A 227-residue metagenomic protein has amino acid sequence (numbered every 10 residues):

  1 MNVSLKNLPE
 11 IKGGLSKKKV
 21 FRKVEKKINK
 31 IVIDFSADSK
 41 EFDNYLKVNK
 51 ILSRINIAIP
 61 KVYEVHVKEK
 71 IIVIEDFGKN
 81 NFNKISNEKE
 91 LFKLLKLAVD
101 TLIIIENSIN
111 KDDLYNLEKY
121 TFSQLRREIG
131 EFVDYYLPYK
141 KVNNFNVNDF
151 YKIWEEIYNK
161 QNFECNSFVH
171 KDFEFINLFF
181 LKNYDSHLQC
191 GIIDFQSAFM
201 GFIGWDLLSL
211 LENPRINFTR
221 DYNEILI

Functional and structural regions predicted by a protein language model:
M1, K111-K119, S123-Q124, E128-H170 (+1 more regions): An alpha-helical support segment within catalytic cores of ATP-dependent transferases
M1-E10: Juxta-kinase regulatory segment immediately upstream of eukaryotic protein kinase catalytic domains
K12, F21-R127, P138, N162-F163: ATP-binding pocket architecture of kinase catalytic cores
K18-V24, I105-E106, E155-W205, N217-F218: Active-site acidic catalytic loop and adjacent metal/ATP-binding pocket of ATP-dependent phosphoryl transfer enzymes
F122, R126, F175, F180 (+2 more regions): Glycan-recognition and catalytic cores of secretory/periplasmic carbohydrate-active enzymes
G130-K140, I203-I227: Active-site activation/catalytic loop segments of kinase-like enzymes and analogous catalytic loops in related
